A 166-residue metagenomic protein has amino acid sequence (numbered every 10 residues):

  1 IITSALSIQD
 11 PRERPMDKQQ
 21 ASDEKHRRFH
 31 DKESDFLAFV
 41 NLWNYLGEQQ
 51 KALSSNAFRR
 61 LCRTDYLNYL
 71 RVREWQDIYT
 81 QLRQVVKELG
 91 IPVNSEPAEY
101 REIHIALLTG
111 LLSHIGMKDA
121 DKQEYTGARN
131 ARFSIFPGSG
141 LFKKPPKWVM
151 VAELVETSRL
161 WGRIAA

Functional and structural regions predicted by a protein language model:
I1-A166: Second RecA-like catalytic domain
